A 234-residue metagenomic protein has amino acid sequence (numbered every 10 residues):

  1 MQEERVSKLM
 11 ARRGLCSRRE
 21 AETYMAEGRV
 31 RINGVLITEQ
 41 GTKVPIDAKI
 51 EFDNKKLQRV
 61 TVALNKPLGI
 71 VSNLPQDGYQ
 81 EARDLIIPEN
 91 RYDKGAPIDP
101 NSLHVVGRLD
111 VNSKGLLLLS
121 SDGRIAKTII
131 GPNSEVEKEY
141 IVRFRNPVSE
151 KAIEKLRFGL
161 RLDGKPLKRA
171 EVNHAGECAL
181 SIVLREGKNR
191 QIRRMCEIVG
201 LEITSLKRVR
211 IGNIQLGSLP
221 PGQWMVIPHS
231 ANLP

Functional and structural regions predicted by a protein language model:
M1-P234: Basic, flexible Lys/Arg- and Gly-enriched helix-loop patches that mediate nucleic-acid binding at interfaces with rRNA
